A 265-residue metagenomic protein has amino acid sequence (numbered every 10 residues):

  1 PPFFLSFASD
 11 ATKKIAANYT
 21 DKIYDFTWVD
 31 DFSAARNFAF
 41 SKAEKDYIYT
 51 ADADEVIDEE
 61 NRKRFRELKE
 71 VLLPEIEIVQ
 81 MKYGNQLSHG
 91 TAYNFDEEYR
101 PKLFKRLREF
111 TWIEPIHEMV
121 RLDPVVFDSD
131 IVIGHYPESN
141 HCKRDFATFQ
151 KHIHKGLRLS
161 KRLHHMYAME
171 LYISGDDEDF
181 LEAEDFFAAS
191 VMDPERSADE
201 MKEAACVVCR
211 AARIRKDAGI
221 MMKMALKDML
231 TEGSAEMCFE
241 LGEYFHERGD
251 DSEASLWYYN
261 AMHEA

Functional and structural regions predicted by a protein language model:
P1-D25, K42, E67: Acidic donor-binding segment of Leloir-type glycosyltransferases
A34-F40, I57-E182, F187: Catalytic-site signature of metal-activated, phosphate-bearing donor transferases, centered on the GT-A/GT-A-like
F40-S41, K45-D58: Short beta-strand-to-loop acidic/aromatic patch adjacent to the donor-nucleotide binding site
F146, Q150, E178-V191, A218-M229 (+1 more regions): Alpha-helical repeat scaffolds
R162, D199-E203, E236: Start-of-helix register in tetratricopeptide repeats
S174-D177, R215, R248: Structural motif corresponding to the intra-repeat A-B loop/turn of tetratricopeptide repeats
